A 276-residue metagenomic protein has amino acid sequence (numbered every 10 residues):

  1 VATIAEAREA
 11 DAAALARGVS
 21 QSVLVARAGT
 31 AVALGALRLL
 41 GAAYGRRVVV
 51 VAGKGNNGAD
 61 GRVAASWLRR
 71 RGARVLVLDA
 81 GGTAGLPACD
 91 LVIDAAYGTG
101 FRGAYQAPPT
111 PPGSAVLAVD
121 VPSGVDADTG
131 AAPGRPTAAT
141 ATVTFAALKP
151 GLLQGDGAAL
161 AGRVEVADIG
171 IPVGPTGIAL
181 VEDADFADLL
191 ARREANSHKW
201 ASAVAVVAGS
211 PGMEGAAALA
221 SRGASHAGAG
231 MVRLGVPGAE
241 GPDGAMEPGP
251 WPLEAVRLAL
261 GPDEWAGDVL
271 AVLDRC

Functional and structural regions predicted by a protein language model:
V1-L76, A139, L152-C276: Small-residue (G/A/S/T)-rich helix-start motifs and N-terminal tracts that mark the onset
G45, A88-C89, G113, A201: A general structural motif
A73, L78, C89, A115-L117 (+1 more regions): Generic alpha-helical hydrophobic packing signal
D79-L86, G100, D188: Glycine-rich oxoanion-binding loops at beta->alpha junctions
A80, V121, V236-P237: Active-site loop/turn elements of alpha/beta-hydrolase fold enzymes, especially the short glycine-/histidine-rich
G82-A88, A107-T110, W265-R275: Short amphipathic alpha-helix with an adjacent loop that forms part of the alpha/beta core around
T83-L86, A127, P242-G244: Short secondary-structure boundary/hinge segments and terminal tails
D90-L91, A96-A179: Internal gly/pro-rich beta-alpha loop/helix module that stabilizes soluble enzyme cofactors or their anionic handles
